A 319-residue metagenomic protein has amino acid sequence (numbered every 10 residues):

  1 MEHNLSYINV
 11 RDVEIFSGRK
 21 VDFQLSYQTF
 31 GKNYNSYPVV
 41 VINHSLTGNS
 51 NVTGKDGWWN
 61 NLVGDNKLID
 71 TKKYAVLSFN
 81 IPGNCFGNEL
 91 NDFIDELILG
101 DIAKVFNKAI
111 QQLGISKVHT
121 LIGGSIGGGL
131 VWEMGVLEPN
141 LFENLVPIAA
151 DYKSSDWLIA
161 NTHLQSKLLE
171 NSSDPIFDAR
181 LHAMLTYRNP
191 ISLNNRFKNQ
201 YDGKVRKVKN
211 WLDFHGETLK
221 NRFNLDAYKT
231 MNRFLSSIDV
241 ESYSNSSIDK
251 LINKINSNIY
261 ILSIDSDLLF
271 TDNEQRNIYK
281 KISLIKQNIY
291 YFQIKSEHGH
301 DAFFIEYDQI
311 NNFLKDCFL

Functional and structural regions predicted by a protein language model:
Q28-C85: N-terminal cap/lid subdomain of alpha/beta-hydrolase-fold enzymes
G100-H119: Conserved acidic catalytic loop of the alpha/beta-hydrolase fold
K117-D156: Conserved hydrolase catalytic core segment
L141-T218: Alpha/beta-hydrolase-fold enzymes
I238, D265-F270: Acidic catalytic loop of the alpha/beta-hydrolase fold
S244-I248, S257, T271-K281: Short alpha-helix in the alpha/beta-hydrolase fold that links the catalytic acid
I255, I261-S263: Short beta-strand/loop motif that positions the catalytic acidic residue of the alpha/beta-hydrolase fold
R276-K280, I285-L319: Catalytic active-site module of serine/aspartate enzymes centered on a nucleophile-bearing elbow/loop
